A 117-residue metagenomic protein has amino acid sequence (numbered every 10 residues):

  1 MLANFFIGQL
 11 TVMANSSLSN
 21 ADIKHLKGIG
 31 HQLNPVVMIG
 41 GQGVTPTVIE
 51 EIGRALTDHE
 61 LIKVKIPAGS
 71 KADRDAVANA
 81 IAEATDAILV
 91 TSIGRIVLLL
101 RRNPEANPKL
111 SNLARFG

Functional and structural regions predicted by a protein language model:
L2-G117: Positively charged, polar, low-complexity stretches
